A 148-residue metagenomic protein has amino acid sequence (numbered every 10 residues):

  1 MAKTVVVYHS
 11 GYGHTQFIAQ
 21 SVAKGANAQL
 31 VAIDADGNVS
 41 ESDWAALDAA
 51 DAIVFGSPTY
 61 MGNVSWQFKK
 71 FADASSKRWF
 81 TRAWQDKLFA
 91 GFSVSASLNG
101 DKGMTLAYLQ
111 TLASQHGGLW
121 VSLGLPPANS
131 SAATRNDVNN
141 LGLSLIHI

Functional and structural regions predicted by a protein language model:
M1-W84: N-terminal beta1-alpha1-beta2 submodule of the flavodoxin-like/Rossmannoid cofactor-binding fold
A90-N139: Short, glycine-/small-residue-rich phosphate/pyrophosphate-handling segment
L141-S144: Mobile cap/lid helix-loop segments that border enzyme active or cofactor-binding sites and regulate substrate access
I146-I148: Conserved small/polar residues in nucleotide/adenosyl-binding loops
